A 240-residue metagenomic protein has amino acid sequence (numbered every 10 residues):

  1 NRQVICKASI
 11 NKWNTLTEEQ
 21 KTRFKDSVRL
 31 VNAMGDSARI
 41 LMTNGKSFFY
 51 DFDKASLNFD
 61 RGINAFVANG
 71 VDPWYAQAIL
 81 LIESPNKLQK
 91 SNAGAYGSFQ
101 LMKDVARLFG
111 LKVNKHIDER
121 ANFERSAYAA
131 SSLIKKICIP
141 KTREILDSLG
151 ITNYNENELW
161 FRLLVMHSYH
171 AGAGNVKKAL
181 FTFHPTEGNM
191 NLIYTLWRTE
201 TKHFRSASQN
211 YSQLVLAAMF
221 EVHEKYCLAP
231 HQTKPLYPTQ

Functional and structural regions predicted by a protein language model:
N1-L81, Q89, S132, K136-E158 (+1 more regions): Cell-wall glycan-active module
D51-F52, H116-A127: Active-site metal-coordination segments of metallo-dependent hydrolases
S56, E124-Y128, L159, L163: Non-membrane alpha-helical structural segments and their capping/turn regions in soluble enzymes
I79-E83, V165-M166: Short alpha-helical scaffolding segments that buttress acidic/His motifs in well-ordered protein cores
I82-S98, V105, G172: Cell-wall polysaccharide-cleaving catalytic domain and substrate-binding groove, primarily in peptidoglycan/chitin
A93-K115, S126-C138, M190: Substrate-binding/active-site groove segments that recognize and process beta-1,4-linked N-acetyl-hexosamine
